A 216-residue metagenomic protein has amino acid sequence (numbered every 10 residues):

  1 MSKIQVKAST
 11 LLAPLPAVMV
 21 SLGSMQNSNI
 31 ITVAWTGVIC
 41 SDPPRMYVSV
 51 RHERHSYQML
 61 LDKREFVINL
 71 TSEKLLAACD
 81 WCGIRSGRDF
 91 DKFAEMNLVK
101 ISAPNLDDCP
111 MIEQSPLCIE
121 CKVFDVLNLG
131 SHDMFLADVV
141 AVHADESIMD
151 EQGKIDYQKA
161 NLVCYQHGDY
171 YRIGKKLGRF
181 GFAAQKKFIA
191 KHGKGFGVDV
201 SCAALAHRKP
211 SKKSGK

Functional and structural regions predicted by a protein language model:
M1-K216: Basic, polyanion-binding surface patches
